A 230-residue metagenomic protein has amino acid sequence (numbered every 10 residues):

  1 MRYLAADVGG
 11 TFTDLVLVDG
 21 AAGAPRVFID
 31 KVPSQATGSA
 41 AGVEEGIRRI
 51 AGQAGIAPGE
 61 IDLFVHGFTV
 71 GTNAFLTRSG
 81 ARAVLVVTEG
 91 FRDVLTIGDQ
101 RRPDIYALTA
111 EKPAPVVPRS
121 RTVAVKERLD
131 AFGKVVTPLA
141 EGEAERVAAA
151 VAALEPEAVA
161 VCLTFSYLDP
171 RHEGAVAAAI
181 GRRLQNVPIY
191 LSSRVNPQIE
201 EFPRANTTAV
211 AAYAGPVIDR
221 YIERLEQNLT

Functional and structural regions predicted by a protein language model:
M1-T230: N-terminally biased helix-coil "hinge/interface" segments that flank
